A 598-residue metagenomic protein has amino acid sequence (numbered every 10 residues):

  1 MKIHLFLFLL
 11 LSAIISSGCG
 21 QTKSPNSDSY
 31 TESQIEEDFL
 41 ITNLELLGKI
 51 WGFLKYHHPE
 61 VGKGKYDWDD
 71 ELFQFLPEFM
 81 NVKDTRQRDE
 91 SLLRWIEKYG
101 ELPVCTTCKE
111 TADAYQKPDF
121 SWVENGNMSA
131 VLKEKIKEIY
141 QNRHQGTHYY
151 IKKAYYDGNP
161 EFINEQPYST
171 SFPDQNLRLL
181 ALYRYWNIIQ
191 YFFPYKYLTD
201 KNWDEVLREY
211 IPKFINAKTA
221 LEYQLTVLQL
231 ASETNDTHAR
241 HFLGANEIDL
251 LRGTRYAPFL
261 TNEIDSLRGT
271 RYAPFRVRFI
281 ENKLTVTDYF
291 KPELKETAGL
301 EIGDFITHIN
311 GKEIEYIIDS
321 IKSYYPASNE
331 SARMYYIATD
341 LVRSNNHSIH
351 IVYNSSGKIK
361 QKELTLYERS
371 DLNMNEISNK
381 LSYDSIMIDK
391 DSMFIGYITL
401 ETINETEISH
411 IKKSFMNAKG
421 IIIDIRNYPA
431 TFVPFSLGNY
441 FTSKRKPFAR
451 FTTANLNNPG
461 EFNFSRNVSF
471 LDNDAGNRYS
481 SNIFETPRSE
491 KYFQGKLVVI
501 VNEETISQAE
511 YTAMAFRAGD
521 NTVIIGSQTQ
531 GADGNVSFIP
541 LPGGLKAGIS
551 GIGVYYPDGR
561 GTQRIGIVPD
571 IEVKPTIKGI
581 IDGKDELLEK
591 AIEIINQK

Functional and structural regions predicted by a protein language model:
M1-Y30: Bacterial Sec-dependent N-terminal signal peptides
S27-E32, E36-F39, N43-N164: Cationic-aromatic interfacial patches
F39, K55, M80, Q190 (+6 more regions): Cleft-lining beta-strand/loop regions that shape enzyme active-site pockets
F39-L40, G48, G52, F120-E161 (+6 more regions): PDZ/PDZ-like domain segments forming the peptide/carboxylate-binding groove, activating on the N-terminal beta-strands
I50, L54-H58, L76-E78, Y185 (+6 more regions): Conserved PDZ fold ligand-binding element
E60-L93, F193-H238: Amphipathic alpha-helical substructures
V82-L102, A217-H241, I321-M374: PDZ-domain C-terminal substructure recognizer with occasional recognition of PDZ-binding tails
N216, K295, I302, H308-H350 (+3 more regions): PDZ domains, with a preference for the canonical peptide-binding region formed by the helix
